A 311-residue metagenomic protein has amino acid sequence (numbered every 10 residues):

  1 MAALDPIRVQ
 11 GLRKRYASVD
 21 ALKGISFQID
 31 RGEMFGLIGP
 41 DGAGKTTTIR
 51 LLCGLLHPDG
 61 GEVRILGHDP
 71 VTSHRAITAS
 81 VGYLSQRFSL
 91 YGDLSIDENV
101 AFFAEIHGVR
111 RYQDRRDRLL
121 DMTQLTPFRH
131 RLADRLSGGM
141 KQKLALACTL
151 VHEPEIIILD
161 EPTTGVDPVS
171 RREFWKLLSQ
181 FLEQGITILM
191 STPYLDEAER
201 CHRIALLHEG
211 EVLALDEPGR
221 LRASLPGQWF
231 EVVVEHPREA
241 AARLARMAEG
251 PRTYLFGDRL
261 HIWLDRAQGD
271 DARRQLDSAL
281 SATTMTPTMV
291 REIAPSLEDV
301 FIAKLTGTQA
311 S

Functional and structural regions predicted by a protein language model:
M1-R13, G307-S311: ABC-family P-loop ATPase nucleotide-binding domain
L4-I7, K14-L207, A214: ABC transporter nucleotide-binding domains
H68-V71, V212, E235-P237, R266-D270 (+1 more regions): Short, surface-exposed acidic/glycine-rich loop or hinge patches that mediate macromolecular interfaces
T78, L120, R222, D277 (+1 more regions): Conserved protein kinase catalytic domain
G82, G108, Q124, A145 (+4 more regions): A generic structural signal for secondary-structure junctions that act as hinges or helix/strand caps at the edges
K176-D265: ABC transporter nucleotide-binding domain
R266-S311: C-terminal coupling/interaction segments
